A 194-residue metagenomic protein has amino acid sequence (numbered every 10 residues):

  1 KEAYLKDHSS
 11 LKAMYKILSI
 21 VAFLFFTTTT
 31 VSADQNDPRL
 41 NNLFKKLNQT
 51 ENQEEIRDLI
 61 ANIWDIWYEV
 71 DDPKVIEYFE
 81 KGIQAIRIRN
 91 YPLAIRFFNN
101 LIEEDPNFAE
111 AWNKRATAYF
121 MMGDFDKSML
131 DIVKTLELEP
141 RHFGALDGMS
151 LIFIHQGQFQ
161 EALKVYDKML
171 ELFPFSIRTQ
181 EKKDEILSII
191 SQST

Functional and structural regions predicted by a protein language model:
L101, K134-T135, K168-M169: Canonical positions in the second alpha-helix
